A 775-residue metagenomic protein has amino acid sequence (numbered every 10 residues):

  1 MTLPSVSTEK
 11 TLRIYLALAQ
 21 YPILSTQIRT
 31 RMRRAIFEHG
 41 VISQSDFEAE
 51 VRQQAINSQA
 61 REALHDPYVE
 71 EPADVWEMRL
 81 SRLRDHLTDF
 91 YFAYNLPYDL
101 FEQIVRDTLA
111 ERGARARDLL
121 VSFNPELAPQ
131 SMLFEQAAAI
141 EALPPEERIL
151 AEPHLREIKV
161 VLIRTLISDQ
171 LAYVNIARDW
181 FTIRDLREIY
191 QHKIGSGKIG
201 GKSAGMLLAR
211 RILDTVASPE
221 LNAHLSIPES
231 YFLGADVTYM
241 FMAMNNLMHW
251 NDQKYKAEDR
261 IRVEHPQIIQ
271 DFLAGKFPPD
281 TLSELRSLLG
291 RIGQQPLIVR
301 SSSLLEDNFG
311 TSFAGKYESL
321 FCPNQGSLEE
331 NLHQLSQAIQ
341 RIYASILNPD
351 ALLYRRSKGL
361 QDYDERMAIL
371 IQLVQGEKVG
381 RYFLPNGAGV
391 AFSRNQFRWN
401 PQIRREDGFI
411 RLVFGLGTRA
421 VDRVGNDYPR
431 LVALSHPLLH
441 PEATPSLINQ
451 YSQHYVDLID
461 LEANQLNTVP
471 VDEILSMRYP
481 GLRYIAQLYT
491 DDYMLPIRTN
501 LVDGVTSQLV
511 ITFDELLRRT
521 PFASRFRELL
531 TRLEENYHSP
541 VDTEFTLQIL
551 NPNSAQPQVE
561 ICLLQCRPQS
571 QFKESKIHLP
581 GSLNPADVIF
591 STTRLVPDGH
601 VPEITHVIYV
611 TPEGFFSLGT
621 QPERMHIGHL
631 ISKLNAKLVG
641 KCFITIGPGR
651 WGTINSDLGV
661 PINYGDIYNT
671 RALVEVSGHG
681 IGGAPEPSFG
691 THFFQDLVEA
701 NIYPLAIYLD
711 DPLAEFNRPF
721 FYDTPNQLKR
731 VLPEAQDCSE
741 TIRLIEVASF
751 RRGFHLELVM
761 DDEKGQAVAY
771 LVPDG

Functional and structural regions predicted by a protein language model:
M1-L370, V379, D542, I549-N551: N-terminal beta-alpha lobe that positions the nucleotide/phosphoryl donor in ATP/NTP-coupled carboxylate activation
T8-Y15, Q20-Y21, S25, R29 (+20 more regions): Intrinsically disordered, low-complexity regions
P153-E157, R164-E220, G275-G678, G683 (+3 more regions): Conserved mixed alpha/beta core segments that line enzyme active sites in large multi-domain catalysts
G678-F721: Polybasic, proline/glycine-rich intrinsically disordered low-complexity segments
